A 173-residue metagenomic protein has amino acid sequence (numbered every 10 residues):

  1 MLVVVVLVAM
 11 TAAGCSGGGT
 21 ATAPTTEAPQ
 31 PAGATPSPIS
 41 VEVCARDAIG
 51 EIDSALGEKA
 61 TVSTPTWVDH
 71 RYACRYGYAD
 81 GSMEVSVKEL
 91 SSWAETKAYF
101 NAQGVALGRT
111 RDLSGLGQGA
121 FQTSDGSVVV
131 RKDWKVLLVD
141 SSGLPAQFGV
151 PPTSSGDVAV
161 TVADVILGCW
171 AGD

Functional and structural regions predicted by a protein language model:
M1-A13: Sec-dependent bacterial lipoprotein signal peptides
L2-V5, E27-G33, G57-T64, S154-V158: Short, intrinsically disordered, charge-biased short linear motifs at domain edges
A12-P31: Bacterial lipoprotein signal-peptidase II cleavage site
G14-S16, V43-A45, A73-R75, G168-W170: Sequence contexts marking disulfide-bonded cysteines in secreted/extracellular proteins
T25-C44, A48-E51: N-terminal low-complexity, Pro/Thr/Ser-rich intrinsically disordered segments that act as propeptides or flexible
S37-I39, T110-D173: A short, solvent-exposed beta-edge/loop patch
D47, E51, E95, V158-T161 (+1 more regions): Extracytoplasmic/secreted proteins, especially bacterial periplasmic and envelope-associated proteins
K59-G115, T123, K132: Short, solvent-exposed recognition patches
